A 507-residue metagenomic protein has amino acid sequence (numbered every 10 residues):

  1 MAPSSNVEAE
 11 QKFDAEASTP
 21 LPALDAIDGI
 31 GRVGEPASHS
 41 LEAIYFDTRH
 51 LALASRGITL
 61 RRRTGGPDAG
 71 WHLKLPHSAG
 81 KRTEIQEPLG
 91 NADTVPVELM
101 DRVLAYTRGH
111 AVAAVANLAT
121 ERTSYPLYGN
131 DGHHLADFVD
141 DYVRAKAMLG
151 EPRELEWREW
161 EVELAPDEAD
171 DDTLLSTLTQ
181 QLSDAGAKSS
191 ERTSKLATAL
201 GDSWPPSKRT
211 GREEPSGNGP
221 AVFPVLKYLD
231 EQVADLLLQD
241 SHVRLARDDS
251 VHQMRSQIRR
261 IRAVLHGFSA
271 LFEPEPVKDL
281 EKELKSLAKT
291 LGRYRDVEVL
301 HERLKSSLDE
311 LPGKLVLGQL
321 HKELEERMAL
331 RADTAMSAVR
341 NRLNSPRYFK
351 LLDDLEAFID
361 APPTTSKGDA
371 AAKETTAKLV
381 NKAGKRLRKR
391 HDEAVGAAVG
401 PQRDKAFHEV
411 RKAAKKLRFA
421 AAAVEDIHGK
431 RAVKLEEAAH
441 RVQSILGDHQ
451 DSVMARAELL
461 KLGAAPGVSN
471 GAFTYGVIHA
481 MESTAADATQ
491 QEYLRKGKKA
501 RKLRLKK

Functional and structural regions predicted by a protein language model:
M1-K507: Function-determining surface determinants
